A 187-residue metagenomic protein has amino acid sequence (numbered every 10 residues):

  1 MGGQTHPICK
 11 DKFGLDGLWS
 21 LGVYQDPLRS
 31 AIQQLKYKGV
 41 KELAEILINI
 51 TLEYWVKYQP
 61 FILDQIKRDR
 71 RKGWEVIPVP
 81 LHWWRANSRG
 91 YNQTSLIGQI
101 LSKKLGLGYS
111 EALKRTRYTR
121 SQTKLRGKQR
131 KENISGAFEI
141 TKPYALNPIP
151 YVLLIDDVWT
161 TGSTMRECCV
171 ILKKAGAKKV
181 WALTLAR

Functional and structural regions predicted by a protein language model:
M1-R187: Glycine-rich phosphate/pyrophosphate-handling loop used in enzymes and phosphotransfer proteins
